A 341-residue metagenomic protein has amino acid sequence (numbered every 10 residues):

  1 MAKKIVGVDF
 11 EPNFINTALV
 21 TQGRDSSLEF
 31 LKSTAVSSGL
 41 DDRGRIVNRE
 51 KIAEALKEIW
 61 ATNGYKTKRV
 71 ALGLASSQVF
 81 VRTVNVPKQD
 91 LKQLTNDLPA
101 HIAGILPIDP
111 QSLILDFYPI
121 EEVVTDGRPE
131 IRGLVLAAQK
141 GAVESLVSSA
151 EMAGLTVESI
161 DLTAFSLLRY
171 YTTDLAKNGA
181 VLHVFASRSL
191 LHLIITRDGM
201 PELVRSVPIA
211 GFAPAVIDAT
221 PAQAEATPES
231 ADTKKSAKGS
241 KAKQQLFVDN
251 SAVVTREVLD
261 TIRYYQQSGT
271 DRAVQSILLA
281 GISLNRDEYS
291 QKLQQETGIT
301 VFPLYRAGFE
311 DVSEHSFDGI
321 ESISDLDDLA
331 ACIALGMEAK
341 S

Functional and structural regions predicted by a protein language model:
M1-A35, K66, V70-A75, T172-P208: Gly/Thr-rich phosphate-binding beta-strand-loop-beta motif of the actin/hexokinase/Hsp70
N13-I46, N85-Q89, G199-Q244: Short glycine-rich, Thr/Ser-proximal phosphate-binding strand/loop in the N-terminal lobe of ATP-dependent enzymes
R24, L28-S33, R45, E50-A55 (+3 more regions): Phosphate- and other anionic-substrate recognition elements at nucleic-acid/protein interfaces
I52-W60, L98, V253-R263: Short, well-ordered amphipathic alpha-helical segments that serve as non-catalytic structural scaffolds within diverse
R69, G73-D174, R306-E310, D318: Active-site neighborhood for divalent-cation/phosphate handling
S166, L304-S341: Glycine-rich phosphate-binding/hydrolytic loop that grips phosphoryl groups
A213-S276, I282-S283: Adenine-nucleotide phosphate-binding core of ATP-dependent small-molecule kinases
V274-F302: Glycine-rich phosphate-binding loops at beta-strand->alpha-helix junctions
